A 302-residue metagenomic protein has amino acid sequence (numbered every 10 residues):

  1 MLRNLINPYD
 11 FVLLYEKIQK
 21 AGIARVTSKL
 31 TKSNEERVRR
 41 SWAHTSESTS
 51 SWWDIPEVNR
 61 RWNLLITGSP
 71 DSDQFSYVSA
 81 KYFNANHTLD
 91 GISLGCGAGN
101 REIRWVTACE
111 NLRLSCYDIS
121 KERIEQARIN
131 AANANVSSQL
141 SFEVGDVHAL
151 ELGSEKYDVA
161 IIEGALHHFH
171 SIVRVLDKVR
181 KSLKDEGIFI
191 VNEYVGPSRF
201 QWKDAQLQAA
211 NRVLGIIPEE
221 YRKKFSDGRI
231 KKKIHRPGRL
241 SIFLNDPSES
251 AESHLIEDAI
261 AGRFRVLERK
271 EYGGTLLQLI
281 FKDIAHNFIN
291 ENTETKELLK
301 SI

Functional and structural regions predicted by a protein language model:
M1-R60: N-terminal, positively charged/glycine-rich alpha-helical extensions of SAM-dependent methyltransferases
R61-T88: Conserved alpha-helix/loop element of class I SAM-dependent methyltransferases that forms part of the SAM/SAH-binding
S93-L94, A98-A149: Class I SAM-dependent methyltransferase SAM/SAH-binding core
I161: A conserved beta-strand element that flanks and buttresses the S-adenosyl-L-methionine
G164-H168: A short His-aromatic
V173-I188: A short glycine-rich, Lys/Arg-flanked "PGG" loop and its adjoining helix->strand segment in the class I
I188-S226: Conserved class I S-adenosyl-L-methionine
E220-I289: Substrate-binding/catalytic lobe of Class I Rossmann-like enzymes that use SAM or dcSAM, i.e., the mid-to-C-terminal
